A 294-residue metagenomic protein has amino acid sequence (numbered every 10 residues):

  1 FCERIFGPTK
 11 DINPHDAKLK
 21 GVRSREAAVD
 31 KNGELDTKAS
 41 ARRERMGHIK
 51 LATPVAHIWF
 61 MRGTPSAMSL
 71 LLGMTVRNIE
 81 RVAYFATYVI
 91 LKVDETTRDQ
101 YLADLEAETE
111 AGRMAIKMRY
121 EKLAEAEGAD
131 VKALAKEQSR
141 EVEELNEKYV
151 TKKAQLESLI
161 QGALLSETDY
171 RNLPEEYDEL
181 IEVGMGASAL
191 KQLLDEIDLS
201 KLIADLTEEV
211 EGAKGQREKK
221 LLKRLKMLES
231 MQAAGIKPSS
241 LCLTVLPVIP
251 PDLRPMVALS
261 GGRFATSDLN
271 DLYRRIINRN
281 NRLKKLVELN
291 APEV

Functional and structural regions predicted by a protein language model:
F1-V294: Conserved core architecture of multi-subunit DNA-directed RNA polymerases
